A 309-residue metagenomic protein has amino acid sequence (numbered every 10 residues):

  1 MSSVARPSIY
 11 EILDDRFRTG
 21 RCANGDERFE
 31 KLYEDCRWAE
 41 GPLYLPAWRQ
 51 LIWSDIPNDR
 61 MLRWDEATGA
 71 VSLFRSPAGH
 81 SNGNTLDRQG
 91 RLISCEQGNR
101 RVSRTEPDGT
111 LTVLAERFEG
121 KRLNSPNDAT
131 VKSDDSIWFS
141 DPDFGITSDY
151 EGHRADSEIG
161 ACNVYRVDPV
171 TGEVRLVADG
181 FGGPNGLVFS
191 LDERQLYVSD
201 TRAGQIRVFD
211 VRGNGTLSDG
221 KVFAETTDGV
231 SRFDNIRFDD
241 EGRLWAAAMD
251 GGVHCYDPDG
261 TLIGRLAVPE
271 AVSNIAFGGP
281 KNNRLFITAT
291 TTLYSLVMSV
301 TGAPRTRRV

Functional and structural regions predicted by a protein language model:
S2-R18, E27-R60: Beta-strand-rich domains and repeat architectures in extracellular enzymes and scaffolds, especially beta-propellers
D15-E34, T68-P77, D108-G120, N163-G183 (+2 more regions): Blade-edge beta-strand/turn elements of extracellular beta-propeller and related beta-sheet repeat scaffolds
D26-R28, E34-L51, P77-E96, R101 (+7 more regions): Beta-rich, blade/repeat-based domains predominating in secreted/periplasmic proteins but also intracellular
I56-P57, Q97-G98, I146-C162, T201-A203: Short, solvent-exposed loop/turn segments at conserved positions within beta-propeller repeat blades
R60-L62, R101-S103, N163-Y165, Q205-R207 (+2 more regions): A short loop-to-beta-strand structural motif that recurs across blades of beta-propeller domains
V188-F209, G213, L217-G220: Glycine- and Gly-Pro-enriched alpha-helical subdomains that act as flexible, kink-prone "lid/hinge" or packing modules
F209-T216, V297-R305: Short loop/turn segments immediately following beta-strands, especially the blade-tip and inter-blade linker loops
